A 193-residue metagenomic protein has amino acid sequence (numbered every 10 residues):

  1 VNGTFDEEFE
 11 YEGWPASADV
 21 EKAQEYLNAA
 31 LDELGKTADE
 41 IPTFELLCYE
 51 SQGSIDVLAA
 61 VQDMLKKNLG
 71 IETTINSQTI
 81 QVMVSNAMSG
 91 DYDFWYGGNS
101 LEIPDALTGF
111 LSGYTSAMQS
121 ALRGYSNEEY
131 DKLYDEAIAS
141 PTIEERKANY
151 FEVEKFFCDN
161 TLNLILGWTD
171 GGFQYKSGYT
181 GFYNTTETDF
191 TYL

Functional and structural regions predicted by a protein language model:
V1-A30, S51-D56: Structural transition elements
V1-E7, G53-Q62, S85-L193: Detector for C-terminal structural segments
A30-T43: Short helix/loop segment immediately N-terminal to the Walker
D39-I41, G70, T161-N163: Short secondary-structure junction motifs
I41-E50, T73-N76, D93: Short, well-ordered beta-strand elements
Q52, I75-S85: Short helix-initiation/N-cap motifs at beta->coil->alpha
A60-I75: Short alpha-helix C-terminal cap/hinge motif
